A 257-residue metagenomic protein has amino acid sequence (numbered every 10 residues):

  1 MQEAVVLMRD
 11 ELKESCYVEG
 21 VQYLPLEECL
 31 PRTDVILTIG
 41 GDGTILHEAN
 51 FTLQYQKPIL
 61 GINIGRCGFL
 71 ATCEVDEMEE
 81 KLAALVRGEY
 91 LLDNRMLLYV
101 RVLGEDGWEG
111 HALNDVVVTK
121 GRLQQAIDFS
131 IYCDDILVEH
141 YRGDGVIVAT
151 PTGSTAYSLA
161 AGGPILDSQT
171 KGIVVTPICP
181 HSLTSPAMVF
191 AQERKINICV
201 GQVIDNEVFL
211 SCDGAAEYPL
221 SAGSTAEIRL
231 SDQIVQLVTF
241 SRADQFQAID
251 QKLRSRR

Functional and structural regions predicted by a protein language model:
M1-V35, I39, H47, V75-L91 (+1 more regions): ATP/NTP phosphate-donor binding region
D10-L12, C179, D232: Residues in the short beta-alpha loop(s) of Rossmann-like NAD(P)-binding domains
I36, V116, V146-T150: Short hydrophobic core segments
G43-E48, T155-L159: Short glycine/serine/threonine-rich phosphate/pyrophosphate-binding segments that cradle anionic phosphate groups
H47, F51-I62: Gly/Ser-rich helix-loop-strand patches that form or flank binding pockets for ribonucleotide-derived cofactors
C67-D144: Catalytic core of DAGKc-family lipid kinases
E105, V118, D134-L137, S185-R257: ATP/nucleoside-binding phosphotransfer catalytic cores, i.e., glycine-rich phosphate-binding loops
H140-G143, V148-T184: Gly/Ser/Thr-rich active-site loops/lids in small-molecule metabolic enzymes that frequently grip phosphoryl groups
